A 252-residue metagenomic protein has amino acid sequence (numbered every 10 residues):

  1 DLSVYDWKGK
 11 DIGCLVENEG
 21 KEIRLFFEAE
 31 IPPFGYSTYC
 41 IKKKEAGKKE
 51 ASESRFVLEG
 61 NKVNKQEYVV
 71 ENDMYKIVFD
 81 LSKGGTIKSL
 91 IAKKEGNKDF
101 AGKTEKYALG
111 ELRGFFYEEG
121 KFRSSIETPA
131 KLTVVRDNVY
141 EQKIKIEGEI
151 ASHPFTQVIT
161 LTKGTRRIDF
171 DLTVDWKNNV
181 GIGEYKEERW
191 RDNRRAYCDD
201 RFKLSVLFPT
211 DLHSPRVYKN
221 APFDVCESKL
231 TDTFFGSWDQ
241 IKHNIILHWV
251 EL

Functional and structural regions predicted by a protein language model:
D1-E22, P33, S214-L252: Trp/Gly-enriched beta-strand surface patches
D1-V180, Y185: Catalytic and substrate-binding regions of extracellular carbohydrate-active enzymes, especially polysaccharide lyases
C14, L25, I87, L132 (+3 more regions): Generic hydrophobic, helix-prone segments enriched in Leu/Val/Ile
F34-G35, K43-E45, M74, E141-K143 (+9 more regions): Generic ordered-secondary-structure signal
V57, S89, A108-E111, K131 (+5 more regions): Acidic/proline-rich low-complexity IDRs
N64-Q66, I77, A130-V134, K145-I146 (+4 more regions): Intrinsically disordered, low-complexity boundary segments flanking structured domains
K94-E119, C198-D200, P209-D232: Acidic glycine/proline-rich low-complexity segments
G164-F223: Acidic (Asp/Glu-rich), glycine- and aromatic
